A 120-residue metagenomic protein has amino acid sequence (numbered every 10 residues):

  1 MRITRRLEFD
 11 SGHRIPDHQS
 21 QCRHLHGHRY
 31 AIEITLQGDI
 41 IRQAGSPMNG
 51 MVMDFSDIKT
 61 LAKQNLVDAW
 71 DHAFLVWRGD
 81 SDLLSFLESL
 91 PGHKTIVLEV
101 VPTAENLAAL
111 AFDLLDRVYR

Functional and structural regions predicted by a protein language model:
M1-R120: Charge-rich, low-complexity N-terminal segments
